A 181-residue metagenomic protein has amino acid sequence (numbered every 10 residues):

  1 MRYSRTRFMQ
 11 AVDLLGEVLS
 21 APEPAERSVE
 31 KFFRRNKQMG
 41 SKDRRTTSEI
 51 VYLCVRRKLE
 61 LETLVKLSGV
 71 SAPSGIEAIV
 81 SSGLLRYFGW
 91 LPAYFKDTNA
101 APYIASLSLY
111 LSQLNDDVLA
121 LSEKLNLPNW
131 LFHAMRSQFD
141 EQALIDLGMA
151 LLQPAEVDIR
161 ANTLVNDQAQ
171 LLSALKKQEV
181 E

Functional and structural regions predicted by a protein language model:
M1-E181: Class I Rossmann-like S-adenosyl-L-methionine
